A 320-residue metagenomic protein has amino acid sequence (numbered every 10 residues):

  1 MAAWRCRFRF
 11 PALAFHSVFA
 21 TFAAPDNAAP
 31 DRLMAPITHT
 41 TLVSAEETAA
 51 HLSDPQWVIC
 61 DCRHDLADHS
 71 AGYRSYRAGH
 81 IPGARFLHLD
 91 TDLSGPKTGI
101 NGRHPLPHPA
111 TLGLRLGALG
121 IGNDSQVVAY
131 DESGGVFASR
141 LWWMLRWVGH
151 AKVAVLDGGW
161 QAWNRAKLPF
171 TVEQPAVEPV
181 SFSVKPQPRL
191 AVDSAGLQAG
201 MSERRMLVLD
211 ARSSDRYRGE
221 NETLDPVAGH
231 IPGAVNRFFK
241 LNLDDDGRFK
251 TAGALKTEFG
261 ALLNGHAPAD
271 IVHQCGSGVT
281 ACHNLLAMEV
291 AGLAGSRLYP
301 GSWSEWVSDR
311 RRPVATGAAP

Functional and structural regions predicted by a protein language model:
F8-F10, F15, F19-F22: Aromatic (phenylalanine/tyrosine) cluster motif
N27-P320: Cytosolic catalytic domains that perform sulfur/thiol-centered chemistry
